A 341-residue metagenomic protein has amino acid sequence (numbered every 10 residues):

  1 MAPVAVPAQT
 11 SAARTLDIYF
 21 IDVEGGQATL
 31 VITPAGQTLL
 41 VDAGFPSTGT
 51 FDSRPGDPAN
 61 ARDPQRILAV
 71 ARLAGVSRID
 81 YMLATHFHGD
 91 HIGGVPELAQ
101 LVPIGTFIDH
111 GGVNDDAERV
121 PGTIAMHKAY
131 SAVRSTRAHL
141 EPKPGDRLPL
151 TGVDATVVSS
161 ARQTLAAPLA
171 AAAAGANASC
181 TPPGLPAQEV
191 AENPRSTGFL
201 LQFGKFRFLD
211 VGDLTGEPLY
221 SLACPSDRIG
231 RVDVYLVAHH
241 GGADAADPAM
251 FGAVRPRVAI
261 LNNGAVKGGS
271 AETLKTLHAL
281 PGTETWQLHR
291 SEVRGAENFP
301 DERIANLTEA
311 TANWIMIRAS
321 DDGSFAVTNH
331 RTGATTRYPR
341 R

Functional and structural regions predicted by a protein language model:
M1-A5: Bacterial N-terminal signal peptides
A8-L16, V70, I92-E217, S221 (+1 more regions): Flexible, acidic/histidine-containing loops and adjacent segments that form or flank the divalent-metal
F20-A28, A35-L73, A84-Q100, A161-T276: Active-site-proximal loop/helix segments of hydrolase catalytic cores
R78-I79, P103-I104, R231-V232, P256 (+1 more regions): Local beta-strand N-terminus motif with an aromatic residue
